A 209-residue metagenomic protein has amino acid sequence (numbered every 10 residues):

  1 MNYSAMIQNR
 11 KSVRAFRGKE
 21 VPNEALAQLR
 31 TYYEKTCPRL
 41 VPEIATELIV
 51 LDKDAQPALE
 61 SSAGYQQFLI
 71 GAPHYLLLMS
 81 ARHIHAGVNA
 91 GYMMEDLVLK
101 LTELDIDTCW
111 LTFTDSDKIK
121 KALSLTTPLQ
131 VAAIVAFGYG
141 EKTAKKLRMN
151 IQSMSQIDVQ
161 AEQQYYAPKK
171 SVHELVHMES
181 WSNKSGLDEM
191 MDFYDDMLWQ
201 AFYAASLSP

Functional and structural regions predicted by a protein language model:
M1-P209: Acidic, surface-exposed loops and disordered segments
